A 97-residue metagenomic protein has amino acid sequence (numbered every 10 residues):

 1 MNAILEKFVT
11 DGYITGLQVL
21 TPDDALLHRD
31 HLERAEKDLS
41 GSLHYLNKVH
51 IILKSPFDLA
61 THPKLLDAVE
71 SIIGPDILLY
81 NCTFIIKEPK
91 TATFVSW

Functional and structural regions predicted by a protein language model:
M1-W97: Non-heme Fe(II)-dependent double-stranded beta-helix
